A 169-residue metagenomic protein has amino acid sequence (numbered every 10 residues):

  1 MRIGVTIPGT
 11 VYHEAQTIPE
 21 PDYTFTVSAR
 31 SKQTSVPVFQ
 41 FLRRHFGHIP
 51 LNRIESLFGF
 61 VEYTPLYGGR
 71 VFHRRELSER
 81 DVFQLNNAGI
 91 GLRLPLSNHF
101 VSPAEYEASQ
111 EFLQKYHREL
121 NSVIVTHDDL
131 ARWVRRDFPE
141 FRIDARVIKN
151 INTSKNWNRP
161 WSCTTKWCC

Functional and structural regions predicted by a protein language model:
I3-E14, V27-F46, R53-C163: Active-site beta->alpha loop and helix N-cap motifs at the rims of alpha/beta catalytic domains
P19-Y23: A short, charged/proline- and glycine-enriched loop that marks the coil->beta-strand transition at the N-terminal
T165-C169: Loop-centered beta-sheet repeat module
